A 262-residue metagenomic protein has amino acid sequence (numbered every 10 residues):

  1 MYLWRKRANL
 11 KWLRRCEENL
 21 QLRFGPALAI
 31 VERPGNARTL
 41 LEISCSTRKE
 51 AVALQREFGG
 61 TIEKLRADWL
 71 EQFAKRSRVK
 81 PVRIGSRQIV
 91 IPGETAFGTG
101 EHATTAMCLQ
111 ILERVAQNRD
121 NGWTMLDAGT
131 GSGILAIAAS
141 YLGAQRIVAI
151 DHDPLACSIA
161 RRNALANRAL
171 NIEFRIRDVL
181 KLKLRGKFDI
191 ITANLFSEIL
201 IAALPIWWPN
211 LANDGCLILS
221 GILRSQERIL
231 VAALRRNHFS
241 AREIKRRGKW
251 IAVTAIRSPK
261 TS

Functional and structural regions predicted by a protein language model:
W4-R14, L219-S225: Short, surface-exposed ligand-recognition loops at beta-strand->loop->(often short) alpha-helix junctions that present
R7-V31, A51, F196-S197: Short amphipathic alpha-helix segments
T47-T99: Non-catalytic substrate-recognition/targeting regions of SAM-dependent transferases
T99-K187: Conserved SAM/SAH cofactor-binding pocket of Class I
L155-I159, I199, Q226: Conserved short alpha-helix immediately C-terminal to the canonical SAM/SAH-binding motif I of Rossmann-like
I190-T192: Hydrophobic beta-strand segment of the Class I
L204-C216: A short glycine-rich, Lys/Arg-flanked "PGG" loop and its adjoining helix->strand segment in the class I
L223-S262: Active-site capping/gating segments
